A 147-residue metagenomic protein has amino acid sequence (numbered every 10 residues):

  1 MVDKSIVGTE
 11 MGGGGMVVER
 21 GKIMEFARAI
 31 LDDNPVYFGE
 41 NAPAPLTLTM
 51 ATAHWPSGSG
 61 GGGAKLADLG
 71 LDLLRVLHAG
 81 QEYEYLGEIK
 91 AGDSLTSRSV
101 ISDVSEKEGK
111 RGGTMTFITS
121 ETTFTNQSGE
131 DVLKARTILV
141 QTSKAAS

Functional and structural regions predicted by a protein language model:
M1-G80, A146: Hot-dog-fold acyl-thioester-processing enzymes
M1-V2, Y85-S147: HotDog/MaoC-like acyl-thioester-processing domains
